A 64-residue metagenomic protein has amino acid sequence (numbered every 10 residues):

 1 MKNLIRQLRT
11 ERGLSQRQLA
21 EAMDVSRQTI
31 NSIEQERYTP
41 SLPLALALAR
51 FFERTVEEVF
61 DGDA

Functional and structural regions predicted by a protein language model:
N3-A22: Short basic helix-loop element that most often maps to the first helix and adjoining turn of HTH DNA-binding modules
Q18, T29, E58: Residues in the helix-turn-helix
V25-Y38: Recognition helix of helix-turn-helix/homeodomain-like DNA-binding domains that insert into the DNA major groove
P43-E58: DNA major-groove recognition helix of helix-turn-helix/homeodomain DNA-binding modules
E58-A64: Short amphipathic recognition helices of helix-turn-helix/homeodomain-type DNA-binding modules
